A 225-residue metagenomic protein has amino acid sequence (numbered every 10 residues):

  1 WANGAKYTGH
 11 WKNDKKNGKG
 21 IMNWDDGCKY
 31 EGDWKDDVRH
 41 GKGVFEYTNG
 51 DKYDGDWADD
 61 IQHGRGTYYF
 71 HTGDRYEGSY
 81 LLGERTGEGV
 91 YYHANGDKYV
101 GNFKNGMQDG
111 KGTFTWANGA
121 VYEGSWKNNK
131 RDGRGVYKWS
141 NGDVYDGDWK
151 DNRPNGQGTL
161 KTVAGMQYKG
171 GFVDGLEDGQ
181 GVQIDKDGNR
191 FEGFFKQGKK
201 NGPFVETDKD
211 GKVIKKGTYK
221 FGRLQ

Functional and structural regions predicted by a protein language model:
W1-Q225: Glycine/tyrosine- and acidic-biased, solvent-exposed loop/turn segments at the edges of beta-strands
